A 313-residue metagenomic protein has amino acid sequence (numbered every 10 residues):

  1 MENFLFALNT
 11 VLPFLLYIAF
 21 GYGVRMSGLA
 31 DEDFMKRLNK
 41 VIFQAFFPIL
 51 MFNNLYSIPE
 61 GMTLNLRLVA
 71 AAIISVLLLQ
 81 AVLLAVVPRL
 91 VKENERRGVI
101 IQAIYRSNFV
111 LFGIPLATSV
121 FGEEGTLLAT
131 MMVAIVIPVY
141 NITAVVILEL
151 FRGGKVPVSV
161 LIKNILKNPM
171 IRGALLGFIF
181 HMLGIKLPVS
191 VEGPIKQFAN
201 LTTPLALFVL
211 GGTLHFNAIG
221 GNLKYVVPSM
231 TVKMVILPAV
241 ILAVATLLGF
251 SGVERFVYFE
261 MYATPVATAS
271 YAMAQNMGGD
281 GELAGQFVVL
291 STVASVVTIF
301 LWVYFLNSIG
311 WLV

Functional and structural regions predicted by a protein language model:
M1-V313: Alpha-helical transmembrane segments of multi-pass small-molecule/ion transporters
